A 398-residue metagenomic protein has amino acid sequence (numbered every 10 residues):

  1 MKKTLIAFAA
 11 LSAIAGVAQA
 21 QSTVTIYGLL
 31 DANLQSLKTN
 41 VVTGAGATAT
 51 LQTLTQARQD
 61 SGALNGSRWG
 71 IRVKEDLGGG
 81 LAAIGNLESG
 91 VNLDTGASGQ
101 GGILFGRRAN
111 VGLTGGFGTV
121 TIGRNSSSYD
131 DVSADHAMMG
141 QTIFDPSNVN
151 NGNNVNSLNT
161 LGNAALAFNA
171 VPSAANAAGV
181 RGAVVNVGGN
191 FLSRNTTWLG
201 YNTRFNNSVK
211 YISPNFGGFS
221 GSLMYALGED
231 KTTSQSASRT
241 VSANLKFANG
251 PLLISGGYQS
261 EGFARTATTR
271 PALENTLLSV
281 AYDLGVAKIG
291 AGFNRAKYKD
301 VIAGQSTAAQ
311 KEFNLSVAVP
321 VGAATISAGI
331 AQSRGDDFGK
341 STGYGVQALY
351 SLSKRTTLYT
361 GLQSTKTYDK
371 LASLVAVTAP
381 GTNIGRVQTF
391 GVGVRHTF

Functional and structural regions predicted by a protein language model:
M1-Q21: Gram-negative bacterial Sec-dependent N-terminal signal peptides
A9, G70-R72, N110-G112, K210-I212 (+6 more regions): Outer-membrane beta-barrel architecture
A15, Q21, D76-G78, G116-G118 (+5 more regions): Outer-membrane beta-barrel channels and translocator barrels
S22-L34, Q56-G228, K246-G250: Outer membrane beta-barrel
V24-A32, G79, A83-L87, V120 (+10 more regions): Transmembrane beta-strands of outer-membrane beta-barrel proteins
T95, L199-N206, L227-A237, T268-R270 (+2 more regions): Solvent-exposed loop/turn segments connecting transmembrane beta-strands in outer-membrane beta-barrel proteins
T240-Y350, Q363: Detector for outer-membrane/organellar transmembrane beta-barrel domains, recognizing the amphipathic beta-strand
G385-F398: Outer-membrane beta-barrel "beta-signal"
